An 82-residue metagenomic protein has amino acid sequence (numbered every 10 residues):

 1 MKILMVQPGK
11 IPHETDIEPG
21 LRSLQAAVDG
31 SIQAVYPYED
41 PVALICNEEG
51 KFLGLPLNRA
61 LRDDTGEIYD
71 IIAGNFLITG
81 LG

Functional and structural regions predicted by a protein language model:
M1-G82: Domain-length accessory/inserted modules outside core catalytic folds
